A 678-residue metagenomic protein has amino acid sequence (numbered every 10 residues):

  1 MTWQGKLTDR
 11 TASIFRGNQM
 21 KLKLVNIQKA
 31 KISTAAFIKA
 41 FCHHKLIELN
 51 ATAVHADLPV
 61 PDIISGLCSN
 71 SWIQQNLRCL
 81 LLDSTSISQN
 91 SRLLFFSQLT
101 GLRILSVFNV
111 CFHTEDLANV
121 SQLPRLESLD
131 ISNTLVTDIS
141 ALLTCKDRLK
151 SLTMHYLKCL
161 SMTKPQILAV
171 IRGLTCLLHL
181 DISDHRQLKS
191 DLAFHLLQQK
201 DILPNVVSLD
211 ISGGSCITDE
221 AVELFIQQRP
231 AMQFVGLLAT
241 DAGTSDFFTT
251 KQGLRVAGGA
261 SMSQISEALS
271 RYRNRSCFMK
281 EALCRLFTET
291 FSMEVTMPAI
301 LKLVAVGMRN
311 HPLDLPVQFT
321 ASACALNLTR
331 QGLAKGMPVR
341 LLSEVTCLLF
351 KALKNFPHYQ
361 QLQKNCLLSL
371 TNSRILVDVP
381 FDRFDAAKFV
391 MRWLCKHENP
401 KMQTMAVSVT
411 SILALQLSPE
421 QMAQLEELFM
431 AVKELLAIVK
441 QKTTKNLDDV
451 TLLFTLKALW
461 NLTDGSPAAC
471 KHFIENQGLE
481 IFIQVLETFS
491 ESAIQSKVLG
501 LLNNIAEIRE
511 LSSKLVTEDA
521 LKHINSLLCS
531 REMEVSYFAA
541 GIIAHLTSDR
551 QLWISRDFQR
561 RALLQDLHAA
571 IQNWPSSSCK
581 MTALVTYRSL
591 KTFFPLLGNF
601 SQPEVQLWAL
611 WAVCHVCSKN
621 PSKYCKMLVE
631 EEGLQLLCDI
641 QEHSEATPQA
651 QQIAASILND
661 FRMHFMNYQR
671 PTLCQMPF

Functional and structural regions predicted by a protein language model:
M1-T11, N18-K31, H55, S183-D184 (+7 more regions): Cullin-RING E3 adaptor/co-adaptor recruitment helices
M1-T2, K23-I27, I47-T52, R78-L82 (+6 more regions): Conserved hydrophobic beta-strand positions in leucine-rich repeat
Q4-A12, K29-F37, H55-S65, S84-S91 (+16 more regions): Short, solvent-exposed loop/turn at the beta-strand->alpha-helix junction within individual leucine-rich repeat
L7, A12-K21, N26, K31-S33 (+5 more regions): Alpha-solenoid helical-repeat scaffolds
A12, F37-K39, N70, S91-L93 (+15 more regions): Flexible loop/turn segments at the boundaries of HEAT repeats in alpha-solenoid HEAT proteins
A12-Q19, F37-H44, P61-Q74, R92-G101 (+7 more regions): A structural signal for leucine-rich repeat
H44, D147, D201, Q228-P230 (+16 more regions): Alpha-helical scaffold repeats of the Armadillo/HEAT/TPR superfamily
I73-R78, S97-R103, S121-E127, K150 (+22 more regions): Alpha-helical solenoid repeats of the armadillo/HEAT superfamily in eukaryotic scaffolding/adaptor proteins
